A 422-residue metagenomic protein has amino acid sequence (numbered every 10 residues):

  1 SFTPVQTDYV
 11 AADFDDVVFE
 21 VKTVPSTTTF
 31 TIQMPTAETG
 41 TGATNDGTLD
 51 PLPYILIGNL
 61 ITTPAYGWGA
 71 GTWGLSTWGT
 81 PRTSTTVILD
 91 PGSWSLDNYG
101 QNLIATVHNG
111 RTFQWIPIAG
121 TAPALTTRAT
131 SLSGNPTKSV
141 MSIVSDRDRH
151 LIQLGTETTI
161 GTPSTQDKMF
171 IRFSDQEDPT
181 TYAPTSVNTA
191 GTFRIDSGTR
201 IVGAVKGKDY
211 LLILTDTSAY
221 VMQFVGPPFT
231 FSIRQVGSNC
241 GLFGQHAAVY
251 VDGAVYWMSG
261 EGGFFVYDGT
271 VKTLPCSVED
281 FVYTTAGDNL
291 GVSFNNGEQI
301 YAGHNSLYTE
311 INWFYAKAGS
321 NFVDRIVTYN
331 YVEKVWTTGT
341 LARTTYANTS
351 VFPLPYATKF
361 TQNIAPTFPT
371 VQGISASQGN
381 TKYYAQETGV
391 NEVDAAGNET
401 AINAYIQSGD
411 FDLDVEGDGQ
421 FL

Functional and structural regions predicted by a protein language model:
T3-G92, G120-A124, G134: Small/polar beta-strand repeat architecture
Y9-A12, W94-S95, D209-Y210, A318-G319: Short consensus segments that form the blades of beta-propeller domains, in both extracellular/periplasmic
F30, N102-W115, P123: Hydrophobic or amphipathic alpha-helical targeting/insertion segments
Q33-T41, H108, I116-I118, Y315-K317 (+2 more regions): Secondary-structure transition/turn motif
N59, W73, T77, S93-S95 (+2 more regions): Beta-sheet repeat architectures centered on beta-propellers
L75-L89, T121-E298, K334: Beta-propeller and closely related beta-pinwheel folds
I104-A105, L211, V255, P355: Hydrophobic beta-strand segments that make up the repeating blades of beta-propeller and related beta-repeat
